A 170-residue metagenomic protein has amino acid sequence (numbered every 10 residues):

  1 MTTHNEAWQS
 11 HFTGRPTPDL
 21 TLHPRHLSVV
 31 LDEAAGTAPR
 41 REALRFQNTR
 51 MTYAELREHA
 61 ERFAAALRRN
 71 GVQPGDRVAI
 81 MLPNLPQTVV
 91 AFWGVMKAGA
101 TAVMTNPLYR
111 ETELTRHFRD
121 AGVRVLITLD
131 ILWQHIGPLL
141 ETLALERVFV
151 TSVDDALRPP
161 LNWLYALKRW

Functional and structural regions predicted by a protein language model:
M1-H4, I80-P83, A102-Y109: Short low-complexity stretches enriched in small and charged residues
M1-P24: Flexible, non-catalytic linker and terminal segments flanking ANL/adenylate-forming cores
T21-H23, D32, R40-L85, V89-W93 (+1 more regions): Conserved AMP-binding/adenylate-forming core of the ANL superfamily
H23-L27, T128: Residue-level signature of the cytosolic catalytic core of signaling kinases
L27, F92-G99: Short N-terminal helix-initiation segments at or just after the protein's N-terminus
R69-N70, K97-W170: Structural core segment of the AMP-binding/adenylate-forming
